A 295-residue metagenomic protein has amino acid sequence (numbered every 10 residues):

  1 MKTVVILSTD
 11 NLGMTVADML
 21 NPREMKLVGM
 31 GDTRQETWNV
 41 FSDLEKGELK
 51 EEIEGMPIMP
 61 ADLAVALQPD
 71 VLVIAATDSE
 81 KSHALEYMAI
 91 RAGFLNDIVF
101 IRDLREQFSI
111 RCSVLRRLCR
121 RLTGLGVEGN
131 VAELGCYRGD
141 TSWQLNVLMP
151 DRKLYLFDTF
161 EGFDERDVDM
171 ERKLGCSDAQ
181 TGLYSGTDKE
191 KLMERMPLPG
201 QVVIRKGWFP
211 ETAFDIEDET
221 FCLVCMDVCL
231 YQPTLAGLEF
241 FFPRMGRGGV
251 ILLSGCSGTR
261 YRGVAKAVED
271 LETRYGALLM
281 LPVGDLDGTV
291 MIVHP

Functional and structural regions predicted by a protein language model:
M1-S109, R116-E128: Hydrophobic, well-ordered beta-alpha structural blocks that scaffold small-molecule cofactor pockets
D97-S109, R116-R120, G124-P295: S-adenosylmethionine/decaboxylated-SAM
